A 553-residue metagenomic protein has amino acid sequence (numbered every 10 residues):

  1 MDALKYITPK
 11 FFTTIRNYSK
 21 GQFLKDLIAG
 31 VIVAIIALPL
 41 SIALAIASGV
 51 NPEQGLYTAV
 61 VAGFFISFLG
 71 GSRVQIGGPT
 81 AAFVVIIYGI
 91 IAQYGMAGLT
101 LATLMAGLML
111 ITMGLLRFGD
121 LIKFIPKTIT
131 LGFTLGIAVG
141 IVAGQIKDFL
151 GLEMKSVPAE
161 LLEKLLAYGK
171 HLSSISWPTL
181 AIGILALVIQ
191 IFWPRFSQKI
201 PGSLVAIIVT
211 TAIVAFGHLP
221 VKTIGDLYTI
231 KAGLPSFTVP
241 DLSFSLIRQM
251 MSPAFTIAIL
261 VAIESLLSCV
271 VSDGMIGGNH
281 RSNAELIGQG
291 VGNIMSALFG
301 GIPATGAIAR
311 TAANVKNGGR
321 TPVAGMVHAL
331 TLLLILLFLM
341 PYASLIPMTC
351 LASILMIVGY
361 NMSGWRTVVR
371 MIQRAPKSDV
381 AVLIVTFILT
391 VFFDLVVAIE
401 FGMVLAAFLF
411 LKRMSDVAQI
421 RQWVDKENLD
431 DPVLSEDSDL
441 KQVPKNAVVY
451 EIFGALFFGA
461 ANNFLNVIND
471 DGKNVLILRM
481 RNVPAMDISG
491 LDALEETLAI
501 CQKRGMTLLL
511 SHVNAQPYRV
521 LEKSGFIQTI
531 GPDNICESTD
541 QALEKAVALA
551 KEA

Functional and structural regions predicted by a protein language model:
M1-L429, P444, G525: Transmembrane helical cores of multi-pass ion-transport proteins
A29, L187, I191, N462 (+3 more regions): Short, contiguous clusters of charged residues that form electrostatic/catalytic patches at enzyme active sites, used
G77, L510-S511, C536: Active-site-adjacent beta-strand anchor residues
L330, P517-Y518, E537: Short secondary-structure capping/turn micro-motifs that flank functional sites
N361-T529, V547-A553: The feature marks cytosolic C-terminal regulatory regions of anion transporters and related permeases
T529-K545: Short acidic-hydrophobic, aromatic-tinged amphipathic segments that line or gate anion-handling sites
